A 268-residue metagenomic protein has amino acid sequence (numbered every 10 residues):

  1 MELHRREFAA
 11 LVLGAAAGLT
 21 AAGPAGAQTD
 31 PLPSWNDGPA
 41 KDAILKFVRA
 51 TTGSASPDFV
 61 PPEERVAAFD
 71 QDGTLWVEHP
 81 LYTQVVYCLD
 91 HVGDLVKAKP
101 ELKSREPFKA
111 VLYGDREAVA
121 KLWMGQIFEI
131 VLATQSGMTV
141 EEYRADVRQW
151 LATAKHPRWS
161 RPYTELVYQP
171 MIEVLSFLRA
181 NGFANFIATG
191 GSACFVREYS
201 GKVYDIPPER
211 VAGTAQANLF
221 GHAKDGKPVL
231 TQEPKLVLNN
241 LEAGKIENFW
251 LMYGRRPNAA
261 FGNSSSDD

Functional and structural regions predicted by a protein language model:
M1-A16: N-terminal secretory signal peptides and thylakoid transit peptides that target proteins across membranes
V12-L13, Q28-P31, W35, L45 (+3 more regions): C-terminal cap/substrate-recognition subdomain and adjoining C-terminal extension of metal-dependent phosphatase-like
P31-K41, G53, A68: N-terminal structured subdomain of primase-like DNA metabolism proteins
A40-V60: Beta-lactamase-like hydrolase cores
G53-A55, W76-E78, F220-G221: Short, solvent-exposed loop/turn elements at domain surfaces
R65-H79: Asp-based phosphoryl-transfer active-site loop
L81-E165, Q169: A metal-dependent, Asp-based hydrolase signature
